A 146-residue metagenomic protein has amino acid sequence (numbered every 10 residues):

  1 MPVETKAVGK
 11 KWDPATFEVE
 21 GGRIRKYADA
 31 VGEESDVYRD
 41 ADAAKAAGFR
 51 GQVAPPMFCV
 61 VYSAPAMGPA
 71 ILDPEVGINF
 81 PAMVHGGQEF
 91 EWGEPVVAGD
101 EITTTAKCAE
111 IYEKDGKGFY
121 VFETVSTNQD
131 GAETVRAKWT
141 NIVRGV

Functional and structural regions predicted by a protein language model:
M1-H85: Hot-dog-fold acyl-thioester-processing enzymes
M1-V3, W92-V146: HotDog/MaoC-like acyl-thioester-processing domains
G87-E91: Short alpha-helix capping/helix-loop boundary micro-motifs
